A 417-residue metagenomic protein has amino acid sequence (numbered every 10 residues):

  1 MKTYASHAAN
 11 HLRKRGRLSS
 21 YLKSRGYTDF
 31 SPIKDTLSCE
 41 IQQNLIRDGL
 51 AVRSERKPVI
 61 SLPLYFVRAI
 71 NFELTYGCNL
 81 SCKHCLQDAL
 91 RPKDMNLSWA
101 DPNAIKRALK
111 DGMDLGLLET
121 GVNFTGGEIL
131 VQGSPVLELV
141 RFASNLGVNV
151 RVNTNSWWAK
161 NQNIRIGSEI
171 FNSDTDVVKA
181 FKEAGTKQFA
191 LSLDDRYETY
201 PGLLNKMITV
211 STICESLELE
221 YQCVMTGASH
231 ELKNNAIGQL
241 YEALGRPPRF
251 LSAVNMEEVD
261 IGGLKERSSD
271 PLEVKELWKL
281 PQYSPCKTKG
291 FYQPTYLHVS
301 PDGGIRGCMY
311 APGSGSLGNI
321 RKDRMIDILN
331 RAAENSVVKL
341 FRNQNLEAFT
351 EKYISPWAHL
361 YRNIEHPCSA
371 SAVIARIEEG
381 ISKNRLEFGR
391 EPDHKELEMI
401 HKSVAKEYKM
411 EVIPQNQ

Functional and structural regions predicted by a protein language model:
T3-H11, R25, R53, P58 (+1 more regions): Flexible mid-to-C-terminal extensions adjoining Fe-S/redox cofactors in radical SAM and related proteins
Y4-S6, N10-K14, S20-A180, A184 (+2 more regions): Conserved alpha-helical substructure of the radical SAM core
N10, M95, K179-N330: Radical SAM enzyme [4Fe-4S]-AdoMet core and its adjacent flexible, acidic and glycine-rich loops/tails across
N71, Q222, N335-V338: Beta-strand secondary-structure signal
G77-A89, G307-Y310, N363-A375: Local cysteine-cluster metal-coordination motifs and their immediate loop/turn environment, predominantly Fe-S cluster
R91, N163-G167, D195-T199, A228-I237 (+1 more regions): Noncatalytic linker/hinge segments flanking ATPase motor cores
N161-D176, G262-Y283, N335-H359, P392 (+1 more regions): Charged, glycine/proline-rich intrinsically disordered loops and linkers
